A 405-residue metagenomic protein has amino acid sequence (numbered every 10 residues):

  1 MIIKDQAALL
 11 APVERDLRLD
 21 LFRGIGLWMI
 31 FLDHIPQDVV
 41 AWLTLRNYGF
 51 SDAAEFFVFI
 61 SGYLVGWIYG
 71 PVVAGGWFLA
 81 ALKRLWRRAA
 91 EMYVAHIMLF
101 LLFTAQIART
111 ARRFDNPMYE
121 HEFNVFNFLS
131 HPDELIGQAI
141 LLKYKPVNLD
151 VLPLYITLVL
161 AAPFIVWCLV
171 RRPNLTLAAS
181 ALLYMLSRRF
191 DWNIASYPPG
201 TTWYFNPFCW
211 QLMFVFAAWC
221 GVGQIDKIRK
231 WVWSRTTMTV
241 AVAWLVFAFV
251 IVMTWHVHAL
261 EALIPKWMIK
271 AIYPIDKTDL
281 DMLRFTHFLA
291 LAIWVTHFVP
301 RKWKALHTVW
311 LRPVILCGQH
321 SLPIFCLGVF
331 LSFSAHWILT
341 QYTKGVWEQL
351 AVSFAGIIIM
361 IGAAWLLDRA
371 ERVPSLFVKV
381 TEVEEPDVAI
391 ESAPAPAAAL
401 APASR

Functional and structural regions predicted by a protein language model:
M1-R405: Alpha-helical transmembrane segments and their immediate juxtamembrane cytosolic regions
